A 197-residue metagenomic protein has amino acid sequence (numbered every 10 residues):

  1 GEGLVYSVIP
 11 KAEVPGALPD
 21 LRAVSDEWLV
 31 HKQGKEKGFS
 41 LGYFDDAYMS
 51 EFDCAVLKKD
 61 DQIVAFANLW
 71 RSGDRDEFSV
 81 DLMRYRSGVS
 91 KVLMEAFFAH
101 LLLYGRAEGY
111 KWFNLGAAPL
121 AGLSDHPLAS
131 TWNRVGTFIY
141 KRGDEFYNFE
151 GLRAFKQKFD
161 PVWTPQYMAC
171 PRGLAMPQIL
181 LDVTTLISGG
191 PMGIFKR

Functional and structural regions predicted by a protein language model:
G1-W132, R142-R197: A conserved beta-strand-loop-helix scaffold within acyl/acetyltransferase catalytic domains
T137-K141: Short beta-alpha connecting loops at secondary-structure transitions that line or flank enzyme active sites
